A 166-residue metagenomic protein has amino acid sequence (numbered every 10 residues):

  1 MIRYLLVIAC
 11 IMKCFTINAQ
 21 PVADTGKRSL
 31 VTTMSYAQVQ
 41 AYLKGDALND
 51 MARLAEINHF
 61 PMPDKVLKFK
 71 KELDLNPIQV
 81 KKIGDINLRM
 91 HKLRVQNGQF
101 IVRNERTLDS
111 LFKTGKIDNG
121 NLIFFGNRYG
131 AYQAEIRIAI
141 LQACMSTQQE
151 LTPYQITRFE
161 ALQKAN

Functional and structural regions predicted by a protein language model:
Y4-K13: Sec-dependent N-terminal signal peptides
F15-A19: Sec/Tat signal peptide C-region and signal peptidase I cleavage site
Q20-N166: Charge-rich (acidic/polar
